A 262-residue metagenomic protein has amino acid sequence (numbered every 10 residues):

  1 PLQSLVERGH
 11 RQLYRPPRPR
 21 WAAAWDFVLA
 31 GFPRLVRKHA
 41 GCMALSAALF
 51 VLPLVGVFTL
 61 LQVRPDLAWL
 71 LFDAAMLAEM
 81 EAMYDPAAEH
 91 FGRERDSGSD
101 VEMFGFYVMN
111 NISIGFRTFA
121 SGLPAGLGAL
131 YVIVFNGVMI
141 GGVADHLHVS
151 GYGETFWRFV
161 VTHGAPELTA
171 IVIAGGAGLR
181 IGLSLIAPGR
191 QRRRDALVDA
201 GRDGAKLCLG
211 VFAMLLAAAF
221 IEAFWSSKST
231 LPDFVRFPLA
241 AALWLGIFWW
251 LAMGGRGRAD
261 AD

Functional and structural regions predicted by a protein language model:
P1-W25: Soluble N-terminal domains of membrane-associated systems
R18, A22-A40, E94, G98 (+2 more regions): Cytosolic juxtamembrane amphipathic/interface segments immediately preceding and feeding into a transmembrane helix
R34-L52: Alpha-helical transmembrane segments and their helix-start/interface "positive-inside/aromatic belt" motifs in integral
F58-Y84, V134: Interfacial/capping segments of alpha-helical transmembrane domains
R95-G128: Individual transmembrane alpha-helix segments
A144-T230, A242: Hydrophobic alpha-helical transmembrane segments and adjacent short intramembrane/lumenal linkers of inner/organellar
D233-I247: Small-residue-rich transmembrane alpha-helices that serve as helix-helix interface/gating elements in multipass
W250-D262: Membrane-interface capping segments at transmembrane-helix boundaries
